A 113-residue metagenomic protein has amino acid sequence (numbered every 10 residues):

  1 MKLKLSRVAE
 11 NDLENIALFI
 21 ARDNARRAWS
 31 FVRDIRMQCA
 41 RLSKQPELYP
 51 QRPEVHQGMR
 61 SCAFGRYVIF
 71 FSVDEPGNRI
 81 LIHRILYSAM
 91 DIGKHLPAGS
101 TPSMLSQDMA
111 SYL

Functional and structural regions predicted by a protein language model:
K2-M59, E75-P76, P102-L113: Basic, Lys/Arg-enriched alpha-helical interface segments
V68-F70: Histidine-centered metal-chelating micro-motifs
S72-L113: Enriched for short, Lys/Arg-rich terminal
